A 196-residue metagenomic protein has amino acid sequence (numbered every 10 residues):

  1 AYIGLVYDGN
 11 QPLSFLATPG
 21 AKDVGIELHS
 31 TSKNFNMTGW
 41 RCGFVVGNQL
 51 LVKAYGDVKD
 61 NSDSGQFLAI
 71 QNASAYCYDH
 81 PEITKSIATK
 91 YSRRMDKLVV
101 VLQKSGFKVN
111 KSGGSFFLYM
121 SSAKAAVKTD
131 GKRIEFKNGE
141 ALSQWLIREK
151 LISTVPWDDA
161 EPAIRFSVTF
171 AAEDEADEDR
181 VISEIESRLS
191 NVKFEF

Functional and structural regions predicted by a protein language model:
A1-F196: PLP-dependent class I/II
